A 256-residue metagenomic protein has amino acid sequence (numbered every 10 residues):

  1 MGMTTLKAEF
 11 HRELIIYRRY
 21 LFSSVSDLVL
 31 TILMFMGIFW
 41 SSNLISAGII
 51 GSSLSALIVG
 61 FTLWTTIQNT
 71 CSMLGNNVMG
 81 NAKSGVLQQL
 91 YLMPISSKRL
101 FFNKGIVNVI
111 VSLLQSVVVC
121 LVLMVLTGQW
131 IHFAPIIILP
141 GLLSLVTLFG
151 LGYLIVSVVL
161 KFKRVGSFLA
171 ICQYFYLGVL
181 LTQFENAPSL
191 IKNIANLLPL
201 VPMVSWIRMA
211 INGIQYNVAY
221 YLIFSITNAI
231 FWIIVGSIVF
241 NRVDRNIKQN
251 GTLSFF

Functional and structural regions predicted by a protein language model:
M1-T127, I131-F256: Hydrophobic transmembrane alpha-helices and immediately adjacent juxtamembrane helices of multi-pass inner-membrane
